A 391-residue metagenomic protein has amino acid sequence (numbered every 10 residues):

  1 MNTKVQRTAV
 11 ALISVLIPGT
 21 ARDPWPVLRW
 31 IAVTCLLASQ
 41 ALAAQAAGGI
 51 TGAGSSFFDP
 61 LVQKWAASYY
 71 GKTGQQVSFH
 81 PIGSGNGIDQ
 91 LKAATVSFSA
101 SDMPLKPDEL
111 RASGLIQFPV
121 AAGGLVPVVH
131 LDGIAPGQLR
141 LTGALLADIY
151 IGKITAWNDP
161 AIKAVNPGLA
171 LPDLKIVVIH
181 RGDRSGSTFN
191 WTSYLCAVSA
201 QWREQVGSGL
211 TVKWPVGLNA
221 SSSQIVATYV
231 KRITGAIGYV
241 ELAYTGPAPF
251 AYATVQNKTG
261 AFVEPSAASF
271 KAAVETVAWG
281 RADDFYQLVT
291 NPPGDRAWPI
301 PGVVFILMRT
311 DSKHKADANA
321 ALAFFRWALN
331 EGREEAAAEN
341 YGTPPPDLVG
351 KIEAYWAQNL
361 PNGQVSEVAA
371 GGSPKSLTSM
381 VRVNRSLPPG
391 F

Functional and structural regions predicted by a protein language model:
M1-P26: N-terminal secretory signal peptides that target proteins for export/translocation
V5-A9, A32, A43: Intrinsically disordered, low-complexity segments enriched in glycine/proline and serine/threonine
G19, R29-A41: Bacterial N-terminal signal peptides
A44-F391: Flexible loop/hinge segments at secondary-structure junctions
